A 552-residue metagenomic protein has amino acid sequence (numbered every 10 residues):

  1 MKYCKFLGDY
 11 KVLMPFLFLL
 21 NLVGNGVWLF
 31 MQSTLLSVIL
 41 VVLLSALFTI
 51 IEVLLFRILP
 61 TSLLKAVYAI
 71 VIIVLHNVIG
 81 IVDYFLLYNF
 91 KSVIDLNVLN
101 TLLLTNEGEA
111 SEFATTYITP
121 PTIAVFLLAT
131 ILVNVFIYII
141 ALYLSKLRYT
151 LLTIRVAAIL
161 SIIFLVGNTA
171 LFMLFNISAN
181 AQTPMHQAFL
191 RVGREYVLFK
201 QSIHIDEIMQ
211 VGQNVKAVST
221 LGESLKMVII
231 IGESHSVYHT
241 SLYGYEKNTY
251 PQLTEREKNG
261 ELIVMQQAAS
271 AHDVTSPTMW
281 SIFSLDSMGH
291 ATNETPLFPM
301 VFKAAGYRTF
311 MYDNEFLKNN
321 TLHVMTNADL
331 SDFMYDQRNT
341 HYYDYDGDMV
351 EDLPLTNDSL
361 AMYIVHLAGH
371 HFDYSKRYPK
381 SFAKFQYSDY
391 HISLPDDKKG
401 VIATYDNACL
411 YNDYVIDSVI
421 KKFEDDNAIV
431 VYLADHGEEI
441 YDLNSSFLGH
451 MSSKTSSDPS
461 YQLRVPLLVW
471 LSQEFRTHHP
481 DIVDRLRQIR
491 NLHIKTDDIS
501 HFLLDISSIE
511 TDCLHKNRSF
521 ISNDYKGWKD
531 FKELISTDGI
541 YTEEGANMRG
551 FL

Functional and structural regions predicted by a protein language model:
M1-P184: Transmembrane and membrane-interface helices of multi-pass, inner-membrane envelope-modifying transferases
K5-F16, A66, L142, M300 (+4 more regions): Membrane-interface soluble catalytic domains
T49, E351, D389-V431, R490: A long, amphipathic alpha-helix that forms part of the scaffold/cap immediately adjacent to metal-dependent active
I58-V67, L86, F90, N106 (+6 more regions): Catalytic cores of PAPS-dependent sulfotransferases and nucleotide-sugar/CMP/GDP-dependent glycosyltransferases
G167-I230, S234-I392, R464, K495-S522 (+1 more regions): Active-site-proximal alpha/beta segments of enzymes that process anionic O-linked groups
V228, A408-H450, S500-S507: Metal-dependent active-site segment of extracytoplasmic phospho-/sulfohydrolases and closely related
G244-N248, V431-H479, K516, D530-F531: Histidine-centered active-site microenvironments of extracellular/periplasmic hydrolases and transferases
K380-K398, S446-H450, E474-D484: Flexible internal linker/loop segments at domain or repeat junctions
